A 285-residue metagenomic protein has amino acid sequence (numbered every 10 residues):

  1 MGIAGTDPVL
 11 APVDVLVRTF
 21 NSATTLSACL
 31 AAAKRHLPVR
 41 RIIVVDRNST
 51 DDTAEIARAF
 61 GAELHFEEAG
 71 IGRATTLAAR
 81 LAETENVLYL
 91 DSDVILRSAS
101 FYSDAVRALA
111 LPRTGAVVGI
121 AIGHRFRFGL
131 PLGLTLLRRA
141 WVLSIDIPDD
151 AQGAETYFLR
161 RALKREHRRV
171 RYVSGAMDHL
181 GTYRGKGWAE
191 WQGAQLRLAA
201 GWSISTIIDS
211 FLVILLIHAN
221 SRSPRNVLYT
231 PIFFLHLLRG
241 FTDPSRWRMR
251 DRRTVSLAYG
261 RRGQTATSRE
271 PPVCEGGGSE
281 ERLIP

Functional and structural regions predicted by a protein language model:
T24-S27, D51-A59: Acidic helix N-cap motif at the loop->helix transition within catalytic regions of sugar-transfer enzymes
A31-R40: Short, acidic, metal-binding catalytic loop of nucleotide-sugar glycosyltransferases
D46-A54, I95: A conserved acidic beta->alpha catalytic loop
F66-A82, G129: Glycine-rich, basic loop-to-helix element that forms the pyrophosphate-binding segment of sugar-nucleotide handling
V87: Short aromatic/hydrophobic "clamp" motif used to bind/position activated sugar donors
I95, A99-G129: Conserved donor NDP-sugar-binding/catalytic core segment of glycosyltransferases
Q152-R161: Acidic donor-binding loop at a coil-to-helix junction in glycosyltransferase catalytic cores that engages
R184-P285: Non-catalytic, C-terminal membrane-associated alpha-helical segments of glycosyltransferases
